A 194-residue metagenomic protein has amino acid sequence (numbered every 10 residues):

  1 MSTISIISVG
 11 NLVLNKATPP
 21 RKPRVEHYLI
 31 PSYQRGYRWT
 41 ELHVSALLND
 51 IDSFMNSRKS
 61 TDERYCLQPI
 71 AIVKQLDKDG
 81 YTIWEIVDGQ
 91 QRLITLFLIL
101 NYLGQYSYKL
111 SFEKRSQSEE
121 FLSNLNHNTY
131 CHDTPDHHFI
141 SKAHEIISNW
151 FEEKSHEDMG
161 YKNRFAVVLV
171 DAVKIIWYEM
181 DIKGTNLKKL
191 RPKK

Functional and structural regions predicted by a protein language model:
M1-K194: Glycine- and hydrophobic-rich flexible loops that cap the catalytic core of alpha/beta enzyme folds
